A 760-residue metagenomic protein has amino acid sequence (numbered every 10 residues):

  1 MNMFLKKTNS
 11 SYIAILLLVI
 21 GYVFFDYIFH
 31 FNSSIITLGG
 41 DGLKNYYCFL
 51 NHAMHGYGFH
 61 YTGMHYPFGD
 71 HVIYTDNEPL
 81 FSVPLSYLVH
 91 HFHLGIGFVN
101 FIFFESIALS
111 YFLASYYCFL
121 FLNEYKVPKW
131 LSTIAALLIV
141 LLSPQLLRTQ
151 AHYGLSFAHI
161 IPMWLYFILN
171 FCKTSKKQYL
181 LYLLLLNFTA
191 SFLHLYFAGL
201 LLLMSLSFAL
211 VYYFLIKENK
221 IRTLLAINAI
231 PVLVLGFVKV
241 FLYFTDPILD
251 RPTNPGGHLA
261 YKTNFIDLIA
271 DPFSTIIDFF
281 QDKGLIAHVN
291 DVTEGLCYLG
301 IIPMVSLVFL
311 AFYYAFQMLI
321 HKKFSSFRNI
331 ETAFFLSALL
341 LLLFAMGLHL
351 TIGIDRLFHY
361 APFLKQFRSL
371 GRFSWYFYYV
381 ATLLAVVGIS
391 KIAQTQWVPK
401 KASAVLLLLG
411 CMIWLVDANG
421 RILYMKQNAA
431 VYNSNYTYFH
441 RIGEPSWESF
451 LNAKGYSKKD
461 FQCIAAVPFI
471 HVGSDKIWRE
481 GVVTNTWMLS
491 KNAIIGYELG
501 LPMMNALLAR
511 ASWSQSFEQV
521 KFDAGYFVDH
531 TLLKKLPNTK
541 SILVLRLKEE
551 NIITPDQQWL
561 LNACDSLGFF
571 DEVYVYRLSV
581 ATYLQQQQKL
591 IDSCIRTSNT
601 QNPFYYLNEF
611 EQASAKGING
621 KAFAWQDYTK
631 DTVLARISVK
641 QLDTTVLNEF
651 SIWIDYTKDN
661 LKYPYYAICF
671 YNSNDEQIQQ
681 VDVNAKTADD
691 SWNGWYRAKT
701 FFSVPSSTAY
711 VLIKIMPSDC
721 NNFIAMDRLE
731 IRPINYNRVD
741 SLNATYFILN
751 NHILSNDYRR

Functional and structural regions predicted by a protein language model:
M1-F29, A226-P231, I320-S337: Start-transfer (signal-anchor) and selected internal transmembrane alpha helices of multi-pass inner/ER membrane
L18, Y22, A108, F112-F121 (+4 more regions): Membrane-embedded helix bundles of polyisoprenyl
I20-L113, L142-S156, I266-F279, T745: Membrane-interface coil-to-helix junctions
K44, F237-Y314, W375: Periplasmic/ER-lumenal interhelical loops and adjacent helix-loop junctions in multi-pass membrane proteins
L147-L155, L285-G295, K322-V380, Y432: Membrane-helix boundary/interfacial segments in multi-pass membrane proteins
N228-L233, L383, I389-R421: Signature aromatic-anchored transmembrane alpha helix within multi-pass, membrane-resident enzymes that catalyze glycan
M412-K621, W625, T629-L634, D675 (+2 more regions): Extracytoplasmic
A506, A635-C669, A698-V704, D727-L729: Extra-cytoplasmic beta-strand recognition segments
